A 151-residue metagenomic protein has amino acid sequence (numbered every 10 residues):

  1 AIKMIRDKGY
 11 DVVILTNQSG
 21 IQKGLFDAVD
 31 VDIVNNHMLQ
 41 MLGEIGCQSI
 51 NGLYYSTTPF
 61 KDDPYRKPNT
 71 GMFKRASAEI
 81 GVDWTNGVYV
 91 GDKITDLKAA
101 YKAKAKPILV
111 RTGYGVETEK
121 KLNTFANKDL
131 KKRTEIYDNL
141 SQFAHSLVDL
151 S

Functional and structural regions predicted by a protein language model:
A1-N35, S49-D62: Substrate-recognition element of Asp-dependent hydrolases with the DxDx(T/V) motif
A28-G52, F60-Y89, K93-S151: Asp-based, Mg2+/Mn2+-dependent phosphohydrolase catalytic module
